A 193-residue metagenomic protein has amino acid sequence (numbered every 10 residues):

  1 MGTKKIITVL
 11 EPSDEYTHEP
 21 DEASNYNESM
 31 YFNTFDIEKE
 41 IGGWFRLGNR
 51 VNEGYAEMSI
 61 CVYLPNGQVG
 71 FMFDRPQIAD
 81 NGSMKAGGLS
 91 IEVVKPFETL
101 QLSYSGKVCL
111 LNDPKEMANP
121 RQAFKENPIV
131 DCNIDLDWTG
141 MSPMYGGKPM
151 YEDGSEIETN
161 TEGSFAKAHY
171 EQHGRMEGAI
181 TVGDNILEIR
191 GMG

Functional and structural regions predicted by a protein language model:
M1-G193: Targeting-peptide/extracellular-domain and disordered-appendage signature
